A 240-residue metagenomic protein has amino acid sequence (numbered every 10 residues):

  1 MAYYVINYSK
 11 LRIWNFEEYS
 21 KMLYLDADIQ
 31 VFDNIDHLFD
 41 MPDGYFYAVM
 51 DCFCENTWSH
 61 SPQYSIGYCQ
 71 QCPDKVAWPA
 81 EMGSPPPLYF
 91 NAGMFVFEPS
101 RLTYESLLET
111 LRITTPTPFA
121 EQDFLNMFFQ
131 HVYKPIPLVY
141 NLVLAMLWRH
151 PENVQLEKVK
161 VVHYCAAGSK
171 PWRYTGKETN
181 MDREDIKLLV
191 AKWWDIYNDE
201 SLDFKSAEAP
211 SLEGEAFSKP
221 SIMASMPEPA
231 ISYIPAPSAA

Functional and structural regions predicted by a protein language model:
M1-A240: Glycosyltransferase catalytic domains, chiefly GT-A lineage
